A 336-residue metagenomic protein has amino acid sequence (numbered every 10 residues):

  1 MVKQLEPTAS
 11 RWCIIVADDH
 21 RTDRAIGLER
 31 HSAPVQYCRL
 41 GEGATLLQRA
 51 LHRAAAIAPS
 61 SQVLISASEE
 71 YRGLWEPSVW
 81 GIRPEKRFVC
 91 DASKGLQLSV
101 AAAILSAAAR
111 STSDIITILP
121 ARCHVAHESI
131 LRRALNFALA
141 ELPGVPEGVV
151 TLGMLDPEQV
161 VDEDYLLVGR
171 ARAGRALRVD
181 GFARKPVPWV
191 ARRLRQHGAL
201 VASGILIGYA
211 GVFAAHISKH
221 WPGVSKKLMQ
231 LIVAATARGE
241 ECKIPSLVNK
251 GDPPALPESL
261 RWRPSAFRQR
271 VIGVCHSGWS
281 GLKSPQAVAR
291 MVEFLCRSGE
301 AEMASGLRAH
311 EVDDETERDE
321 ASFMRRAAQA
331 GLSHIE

Functional and structural regions predicted by a protein language model:
M1-R11, G208-E336: Left-handed beta-helix
V2-I118, C123-I130, D314-E317, A321-I335: Conserved N-terminal catalytic core of the sugar/cofactor nucleotidyltransferase
T8-R11, S60-S61, P84, S111-D114 (+5 more regions): Short coil/turn connectors at secondary-structure junctions
I65, V89, T117-L119, T151-G153 (+2 more regions): General beta-strand structural signal in soluble alpha/beta enzymes
S93-L98, E158-V160, P188-V190, W279-S280 (+1 more regions): A short acidic, often aromatic-flanked loop/helix-cap motif at beta-alpha or helix-coil junctions that lines enzyme
S106-T117, R172-L177, E293-G299: A polyampholytic, Gly/Pro-enriched intrinsically disordered region
A126-I244: Conserved core of the sugar-phosphate nucleotidyltransferase
